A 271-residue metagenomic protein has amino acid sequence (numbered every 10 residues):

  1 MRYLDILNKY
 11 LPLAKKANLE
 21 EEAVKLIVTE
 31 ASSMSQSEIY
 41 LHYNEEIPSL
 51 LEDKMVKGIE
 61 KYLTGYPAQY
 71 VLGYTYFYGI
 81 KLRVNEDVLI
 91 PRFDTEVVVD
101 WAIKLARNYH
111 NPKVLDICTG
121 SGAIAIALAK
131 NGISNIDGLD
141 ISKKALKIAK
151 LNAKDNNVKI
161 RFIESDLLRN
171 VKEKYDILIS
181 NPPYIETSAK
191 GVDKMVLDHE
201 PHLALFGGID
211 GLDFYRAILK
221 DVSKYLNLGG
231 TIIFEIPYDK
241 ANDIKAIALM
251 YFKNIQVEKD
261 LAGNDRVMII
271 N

Functional and structural regions predicted by a protein language model:
M1-Y40, N44-I47: Non-catalytic accessory regions of SAM-dependent methyltransferases
A14, A106, A153, V222 (+1 more regions): Conserved hydrophobic residues forming the short capping helix/wall of the S-adenosyl-L-methionine
I27, G65, T95, I124 (+5 more regions): Residue-level signal for inorganic ion chemistry
E30-K104: Conserved AdoMet
K81, N135, K159-R161, K253-Q256: Conserved beta-strand segments of alpha/beta enzyme cores
V97-G191, A217: Conserved SAM/SAH cofactor-binding pocket of Class I
Y184-D213: Mobile active-site "lid"/loop adjacent to the S-adenosyl-L-methionine
D210-I270: Conserved Class I SAM-dependent methyltransferase catalytic core
